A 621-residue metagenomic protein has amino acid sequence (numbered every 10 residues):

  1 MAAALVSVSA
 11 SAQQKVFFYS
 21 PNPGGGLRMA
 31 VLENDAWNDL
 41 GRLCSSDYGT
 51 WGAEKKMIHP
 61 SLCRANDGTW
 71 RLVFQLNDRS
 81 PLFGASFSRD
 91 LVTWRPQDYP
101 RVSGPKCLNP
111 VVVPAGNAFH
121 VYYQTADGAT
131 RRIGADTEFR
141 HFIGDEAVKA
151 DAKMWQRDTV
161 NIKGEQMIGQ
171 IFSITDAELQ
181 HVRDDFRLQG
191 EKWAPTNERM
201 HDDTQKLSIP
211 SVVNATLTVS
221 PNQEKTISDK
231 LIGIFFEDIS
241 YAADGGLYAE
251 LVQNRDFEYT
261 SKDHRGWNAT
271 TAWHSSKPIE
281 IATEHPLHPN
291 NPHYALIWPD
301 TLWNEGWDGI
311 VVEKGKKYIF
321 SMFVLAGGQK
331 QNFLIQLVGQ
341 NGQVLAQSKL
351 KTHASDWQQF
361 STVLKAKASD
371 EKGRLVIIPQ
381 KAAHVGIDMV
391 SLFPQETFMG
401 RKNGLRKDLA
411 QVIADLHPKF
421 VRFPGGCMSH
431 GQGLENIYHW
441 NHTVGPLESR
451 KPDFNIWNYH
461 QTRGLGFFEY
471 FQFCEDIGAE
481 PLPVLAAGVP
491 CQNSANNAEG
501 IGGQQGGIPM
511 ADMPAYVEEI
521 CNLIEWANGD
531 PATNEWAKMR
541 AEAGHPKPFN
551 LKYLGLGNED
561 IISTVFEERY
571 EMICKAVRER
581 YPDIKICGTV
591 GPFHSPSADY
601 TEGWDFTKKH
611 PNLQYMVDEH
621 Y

Functional and structural regions predicted by a protein language model:
M1-Q13: Bacterial Sec-dependent N-terminal signal peptides
S11-S208: Carbohydrate-active catalytic/glycan-binding domains of CAZyme proteins, especially the secreted or lumenal ectodomains
E54-I58, C107-N109, V212-V219, K277-T283 (+9 more regions): Alpha-helical scaffolding within the catalytic cores of extracellular/periplasmic polymer-degrading hydrolases
S61-C63, R71-F74, V111, H120-Y123 (+7 more regions): Structural recognition of the beta-strand scaffold that forms the well-ordered cores of secreted hydrolase catalytic
T196-T462, E480-L482, N497-A511, Y581-K585: Extracellular and organelle-lumenal recognition/adhesion modules and their flexible linkers in secreted
A366, G373-K381, D530, R540 (+1 more regions): Noncatalytic carbohydrate-binding groove/subsite architecture in carbohydrate-active enzymes
P379-Q380, P394, P424-C427, A487-Q492 (+1 more regions): Active-site groove signature of glycoside hydrolases
G431-L447, C491-M539, A543, G603: Aromatic- and acidic-residue-enriched segments that line the glycan-binding/catalytic groove of carbohydrate-active
